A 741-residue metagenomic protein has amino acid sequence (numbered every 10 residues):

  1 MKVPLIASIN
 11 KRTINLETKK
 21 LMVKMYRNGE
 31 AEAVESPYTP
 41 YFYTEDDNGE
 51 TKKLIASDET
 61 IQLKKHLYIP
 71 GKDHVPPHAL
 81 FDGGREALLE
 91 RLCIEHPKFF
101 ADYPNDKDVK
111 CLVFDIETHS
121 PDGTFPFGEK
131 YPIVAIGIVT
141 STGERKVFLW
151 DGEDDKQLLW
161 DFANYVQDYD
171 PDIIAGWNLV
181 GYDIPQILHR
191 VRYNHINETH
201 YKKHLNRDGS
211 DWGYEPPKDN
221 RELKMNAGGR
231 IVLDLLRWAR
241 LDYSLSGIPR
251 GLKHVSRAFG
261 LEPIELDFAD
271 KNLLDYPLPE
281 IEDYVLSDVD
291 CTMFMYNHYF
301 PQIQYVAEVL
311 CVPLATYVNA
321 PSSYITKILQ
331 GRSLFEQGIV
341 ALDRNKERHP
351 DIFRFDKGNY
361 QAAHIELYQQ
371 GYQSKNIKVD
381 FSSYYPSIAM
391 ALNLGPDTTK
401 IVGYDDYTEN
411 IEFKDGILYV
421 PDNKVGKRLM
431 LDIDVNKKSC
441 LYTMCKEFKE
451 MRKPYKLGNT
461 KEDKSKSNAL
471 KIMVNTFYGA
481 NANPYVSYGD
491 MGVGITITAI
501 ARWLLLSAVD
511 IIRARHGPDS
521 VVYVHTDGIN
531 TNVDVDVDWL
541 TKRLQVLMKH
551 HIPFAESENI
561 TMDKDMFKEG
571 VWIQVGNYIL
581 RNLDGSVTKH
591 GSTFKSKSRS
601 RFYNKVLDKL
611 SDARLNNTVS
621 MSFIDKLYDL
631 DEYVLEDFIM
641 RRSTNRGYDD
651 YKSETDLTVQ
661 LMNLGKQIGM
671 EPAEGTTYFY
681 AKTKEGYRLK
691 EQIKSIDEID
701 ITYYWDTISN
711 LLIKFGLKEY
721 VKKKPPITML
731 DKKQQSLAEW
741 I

Functional and structural regions predicted by a protein language model:
M1-D170, I196, C291-I303, A307 (+5 more regions): DnaQ-like (DEDDh/DEDDy) 3′-5′ exonuclease domain used for proofreading and 3′-end trimming on nucleic acids
K24, P171-V180: Acidic beta-strand-to-loop metal/phosphate-binding motif
A56, N530-V535: Short beta-strand-to-loop capping motifs
V147, D170, I174, I184 (+1 more regions): Active-site-proximal helix-loop-helix substrate-binding element of RNase H-like nuclease domains
V147-L149, D168-D172, L274-E280, I365-S374 (+7 more regions): Glycine- and acidic
D183-Y193, S382-P396: Short active-site loop/helix that positions an aromatic residue
A269-N393, K464-R502, L506-I511, Y523 (+3 more regions): Common nucleic-acid-contacting/processivity interface regions adjacent to the catalytic cores of nucleic-acid enzymes
S467, V537-I741: C-terminal, non-catalytic extensions of nucleic-acid polymerases
